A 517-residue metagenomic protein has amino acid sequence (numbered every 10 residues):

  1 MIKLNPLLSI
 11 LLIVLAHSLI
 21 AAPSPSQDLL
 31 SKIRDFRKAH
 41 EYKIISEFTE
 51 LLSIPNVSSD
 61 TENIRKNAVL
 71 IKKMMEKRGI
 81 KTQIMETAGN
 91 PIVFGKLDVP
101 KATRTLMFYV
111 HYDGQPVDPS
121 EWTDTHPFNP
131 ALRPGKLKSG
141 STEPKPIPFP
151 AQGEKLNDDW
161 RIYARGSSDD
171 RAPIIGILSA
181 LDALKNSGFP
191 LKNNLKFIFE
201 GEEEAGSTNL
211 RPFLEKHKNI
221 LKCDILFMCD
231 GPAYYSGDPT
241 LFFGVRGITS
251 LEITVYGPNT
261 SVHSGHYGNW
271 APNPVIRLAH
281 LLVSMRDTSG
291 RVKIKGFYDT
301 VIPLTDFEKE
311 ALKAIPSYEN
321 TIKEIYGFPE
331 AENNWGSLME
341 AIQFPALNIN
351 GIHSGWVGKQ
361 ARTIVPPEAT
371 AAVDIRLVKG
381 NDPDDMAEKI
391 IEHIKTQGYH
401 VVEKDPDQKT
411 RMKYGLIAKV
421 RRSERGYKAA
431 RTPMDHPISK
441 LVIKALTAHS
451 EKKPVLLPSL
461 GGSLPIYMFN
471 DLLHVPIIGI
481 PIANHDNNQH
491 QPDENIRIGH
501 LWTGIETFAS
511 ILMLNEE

Functional and structural regions predicted by a protein language model:
M1-S9: Bacterial N-terminal signal peptides that target proteins for export
L8-S18: Bacterial N-terminal signal peptides
S24-S167, I174, N186-L191, V373: Acidic/His- and Gly-rich active-site-bordering loop/insert found across diverse amide/peptide-bond hydrolases
K155-G244, S317, E516: Acidic/histidine-rich catalytic neighborhood of metal-dependent amide-processing enzymes
S168, N259-S261, Y267, D374-P383 (+1 more regions): A generic structural motif
Y235-S236, K293-E368, R376, G380-E392 (+2 more regions): An extended, acidic, His-containing surface patch that forms the Zn2+-binding/catalytic region of metallohydrolases
T240-Y256, I480: Flexible glycine/proline-rich, aromatic-decorated loop/lid segments
G268-S289, K395: A short core secondary-structure module
